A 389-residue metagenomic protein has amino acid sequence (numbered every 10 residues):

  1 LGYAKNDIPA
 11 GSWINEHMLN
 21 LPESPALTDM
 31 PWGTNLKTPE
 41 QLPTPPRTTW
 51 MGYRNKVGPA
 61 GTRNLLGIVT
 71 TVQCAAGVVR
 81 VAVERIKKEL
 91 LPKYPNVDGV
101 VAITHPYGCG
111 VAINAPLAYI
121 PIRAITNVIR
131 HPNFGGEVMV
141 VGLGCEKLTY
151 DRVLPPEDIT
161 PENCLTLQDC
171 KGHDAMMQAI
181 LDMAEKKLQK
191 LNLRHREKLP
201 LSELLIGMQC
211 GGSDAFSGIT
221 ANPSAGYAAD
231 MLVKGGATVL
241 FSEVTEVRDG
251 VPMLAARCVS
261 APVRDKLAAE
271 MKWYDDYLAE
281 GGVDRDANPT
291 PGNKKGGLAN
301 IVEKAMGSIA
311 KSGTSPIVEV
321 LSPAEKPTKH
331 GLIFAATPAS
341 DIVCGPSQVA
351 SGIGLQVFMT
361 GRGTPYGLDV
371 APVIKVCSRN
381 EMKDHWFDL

Functional and structural regions predicted by a protein language model:
L1-L389: Metallocofactor- and cofactor-centric catalytic cores in central/energy metabolism, strongly enriched
